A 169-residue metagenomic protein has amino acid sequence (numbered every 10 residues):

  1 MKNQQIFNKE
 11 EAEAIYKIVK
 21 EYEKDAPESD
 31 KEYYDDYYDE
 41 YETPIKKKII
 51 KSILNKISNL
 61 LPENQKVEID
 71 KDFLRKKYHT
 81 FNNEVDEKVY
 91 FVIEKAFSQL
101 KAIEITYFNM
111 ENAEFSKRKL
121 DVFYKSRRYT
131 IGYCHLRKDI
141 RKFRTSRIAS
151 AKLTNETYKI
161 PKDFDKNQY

Functional and structural regions predicted by a protein language model:
M1-Y169: Short glycine- and basic-residue-enriched patches
